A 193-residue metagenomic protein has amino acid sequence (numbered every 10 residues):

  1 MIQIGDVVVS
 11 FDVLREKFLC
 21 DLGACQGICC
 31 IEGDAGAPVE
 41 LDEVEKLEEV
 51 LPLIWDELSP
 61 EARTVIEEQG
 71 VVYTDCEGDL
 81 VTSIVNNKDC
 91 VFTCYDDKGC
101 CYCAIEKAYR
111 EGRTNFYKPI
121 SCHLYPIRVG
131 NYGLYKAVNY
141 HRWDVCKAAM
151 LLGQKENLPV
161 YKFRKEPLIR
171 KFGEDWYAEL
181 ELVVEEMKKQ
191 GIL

Functional and structural regions predicted by a protein language model:
M1-L193: Short loop/turn segments that flank or connect secondary-structure elements
